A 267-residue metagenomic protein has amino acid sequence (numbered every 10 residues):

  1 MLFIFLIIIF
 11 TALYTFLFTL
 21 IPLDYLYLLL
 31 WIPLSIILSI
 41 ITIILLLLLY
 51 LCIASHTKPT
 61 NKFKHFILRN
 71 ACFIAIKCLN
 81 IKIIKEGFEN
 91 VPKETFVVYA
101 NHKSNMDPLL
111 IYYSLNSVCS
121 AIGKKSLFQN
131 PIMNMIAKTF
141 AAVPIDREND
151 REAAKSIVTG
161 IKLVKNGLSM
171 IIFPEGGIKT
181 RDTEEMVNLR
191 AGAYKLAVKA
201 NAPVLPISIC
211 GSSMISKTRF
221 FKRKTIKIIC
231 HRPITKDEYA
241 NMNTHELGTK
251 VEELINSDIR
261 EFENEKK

Functional and structural regions predicted by a protein language model:
M1-F10, Y14, F18-T95: Membrane-anchoring hydrophobic helices of lipid-metabolizing enzymes
L48-R69, K77-C78, N90-D150: Catalytic core of membrane glycerolipid acyltransferases/transacylases, capturing the structured, soluble-facing
R69, I83-K85, A137, G248 (+1 more regions): Domain-wide signal for the mature, well-folded portions of proteins, strongly enriched in nucleus-encoded organellar
A71, K82-G87, M106-P108, S156-T159 (+2 more regions): A generic local structural motif
I81, A142, A202: Short glycine/serine/threonine/alanine-rich loop segments
G87, K125, D146, S208 (+1 more regions): Residues at the C-termini of beta-strands that transition into short coil/loop
A154-K267: Non-catalytic C-terminal accessory region of glycerolipid acyltransferases and related lyso-lipid remodeling enzymes
